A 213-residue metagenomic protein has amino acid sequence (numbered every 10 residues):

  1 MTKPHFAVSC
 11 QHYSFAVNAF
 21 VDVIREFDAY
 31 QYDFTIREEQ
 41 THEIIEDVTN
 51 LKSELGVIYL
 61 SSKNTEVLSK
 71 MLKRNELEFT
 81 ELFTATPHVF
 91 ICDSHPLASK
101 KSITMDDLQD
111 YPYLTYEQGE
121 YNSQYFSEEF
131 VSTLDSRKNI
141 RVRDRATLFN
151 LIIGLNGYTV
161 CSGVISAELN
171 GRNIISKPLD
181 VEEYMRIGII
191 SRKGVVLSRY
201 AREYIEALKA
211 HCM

Functional and structural regions predicted by a protein language model:
K3-V67, V142: Central regulatory/effector-binding core of bacterial HTH transcription factors
H5-Q11, G56, F90, L114 (+2 more regions): Short, well-ordered beta-strand segments
A16-D22, T65, M105, Q109-T133 (+1 more regions): Secondary-structure junction motif
Q40-T41, V57-N64, C92-D93, D144 (+1 more regions): Beta->alpha turn/N-cap motifs
T49-E54, G119-I175: Hydrophobic hinge/microswitch elements
M71-P87, I91-Y113: Flexible hinge/capping segments at coil-to-helix
R74-T80, A85-T86, T147-G194: Beta-alpha-beta core module
F90-A98, R186-L197: A bilobed periplasmic-binding-protein/Venus flytrap-type ligand-binding module shared by bacterial periplasmic
